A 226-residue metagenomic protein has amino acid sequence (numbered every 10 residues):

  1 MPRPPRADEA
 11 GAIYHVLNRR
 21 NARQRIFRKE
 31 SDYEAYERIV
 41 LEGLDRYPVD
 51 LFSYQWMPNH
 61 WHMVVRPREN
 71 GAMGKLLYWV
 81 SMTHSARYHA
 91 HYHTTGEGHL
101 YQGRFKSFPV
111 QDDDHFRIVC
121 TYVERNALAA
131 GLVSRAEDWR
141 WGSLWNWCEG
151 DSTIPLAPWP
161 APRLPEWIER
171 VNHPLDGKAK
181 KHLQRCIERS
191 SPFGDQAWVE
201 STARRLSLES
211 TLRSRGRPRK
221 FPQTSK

Functional and structural regions predicted by a protein language model:
M1-M57, R66-K226: Short Pro-Cys-Gly-centered "Cys-loop" motif that presents a nucleophilic cysteine in a tight turn
W61-M63: A generic structural motif
